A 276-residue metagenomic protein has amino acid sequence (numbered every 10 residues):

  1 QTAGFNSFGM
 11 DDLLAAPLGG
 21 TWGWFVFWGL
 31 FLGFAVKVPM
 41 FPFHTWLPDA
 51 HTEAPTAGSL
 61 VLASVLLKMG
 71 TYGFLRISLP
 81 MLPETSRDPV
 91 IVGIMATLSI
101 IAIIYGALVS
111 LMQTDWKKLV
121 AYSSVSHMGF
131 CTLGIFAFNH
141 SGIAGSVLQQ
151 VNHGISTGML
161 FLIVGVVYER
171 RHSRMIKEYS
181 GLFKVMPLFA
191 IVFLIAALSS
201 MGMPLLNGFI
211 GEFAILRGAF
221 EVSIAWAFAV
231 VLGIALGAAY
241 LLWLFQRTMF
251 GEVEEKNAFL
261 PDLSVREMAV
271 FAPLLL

Functional and structural regions predicted by a protein language model:
Q1-M249: Hydrophobic transmembrane alpha-helices and their helix-loop junctions in integral membrane proteins
M186-L188, L242-L276: Cytoplasmic/organellar membrane-interface segments at the starts of transmembrane helices in multi-pass inner-membrane
